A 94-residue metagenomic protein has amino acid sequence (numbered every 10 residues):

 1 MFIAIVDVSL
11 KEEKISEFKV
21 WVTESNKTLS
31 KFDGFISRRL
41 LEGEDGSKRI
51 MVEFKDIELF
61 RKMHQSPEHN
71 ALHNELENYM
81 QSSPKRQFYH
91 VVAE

Functional and structural regions predicted by a protein language model:
M1-F2, E94: Absolute protein N-terminus
F2-S9, R39-H64: Short, well-ordered beta-strand segments in beta-rich or mixed alpha/beta enzyme and ligand-binding folds
D7, S37-R49, N74-E94: Glycine-rich beta-strand-turn "strand-cap" elements at beta-sheet edges
S9-V20: Short, surface-exposed ligand-recognition loops at beta-strand->loop->(often short) alpha-helix junctions that present
E12-K14, D56-E58, V92: Residues that cap or initiate secondary-structure elements
K14, S25, G46, L59 (+1 more regions): Short phosphate-engaging motifs
V20-S30: Short amphipathic alpha-helix segments
T28-I36, E53-Q87: An amphipathic, aromatic/His-enriched active-site/gating alpha helix that lines ligand/cofactor pockets
